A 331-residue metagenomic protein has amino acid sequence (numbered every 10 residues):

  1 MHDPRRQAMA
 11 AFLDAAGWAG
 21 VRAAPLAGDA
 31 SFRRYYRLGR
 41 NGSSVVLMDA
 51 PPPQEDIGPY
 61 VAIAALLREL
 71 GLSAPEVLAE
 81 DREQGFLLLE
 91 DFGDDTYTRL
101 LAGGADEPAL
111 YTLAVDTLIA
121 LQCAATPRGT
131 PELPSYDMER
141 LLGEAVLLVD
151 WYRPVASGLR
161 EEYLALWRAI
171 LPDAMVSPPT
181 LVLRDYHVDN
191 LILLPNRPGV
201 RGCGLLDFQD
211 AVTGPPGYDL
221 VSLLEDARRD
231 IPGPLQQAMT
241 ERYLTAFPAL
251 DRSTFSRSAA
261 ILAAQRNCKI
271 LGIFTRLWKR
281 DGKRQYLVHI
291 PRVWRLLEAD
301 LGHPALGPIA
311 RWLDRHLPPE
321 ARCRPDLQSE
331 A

Functional and structural regions predicted by a protein language model:
M1-F86, T180, L194-G204, D314-A331: Conserved NTP-binding catalytic cores of kinases and kinase-like/nucleotidyltransferase enzymes across multiple kinase
R5, M9, D14, T126-S135 (+4 more regions): An alpha-helical support segment within catalytic cores of ATP-dependent transferases
R33-G143, L147, R153-P154, V176: ATP-binding pocket architecture of kinase catalytic cores
R140, P178, L183, V212-T213 (+1 more regions): Secondary-structure capping and boundary motifs in well-ordered enzyme cores
V146-V155, P216-L250, A264-D281, V293-L301: Active-site activation/catalytic loop segments of kinase-like enzymes and analogous catalytic loops in related
R184, D189: Residue immediately N-terminal to the catalytic "proton-acceptor" Asp in the protein kinase catalytic loop
L191-L223, A227-D230: Catalytic activation segment of kinase domains across protein kinase-like and atypical kinase folds
G272-A331: ATP/Mg2+ or Mg2+-diphosphate-binding catalytic cores that bind nucleotide phosphates or diphosphates via glycine-rich
